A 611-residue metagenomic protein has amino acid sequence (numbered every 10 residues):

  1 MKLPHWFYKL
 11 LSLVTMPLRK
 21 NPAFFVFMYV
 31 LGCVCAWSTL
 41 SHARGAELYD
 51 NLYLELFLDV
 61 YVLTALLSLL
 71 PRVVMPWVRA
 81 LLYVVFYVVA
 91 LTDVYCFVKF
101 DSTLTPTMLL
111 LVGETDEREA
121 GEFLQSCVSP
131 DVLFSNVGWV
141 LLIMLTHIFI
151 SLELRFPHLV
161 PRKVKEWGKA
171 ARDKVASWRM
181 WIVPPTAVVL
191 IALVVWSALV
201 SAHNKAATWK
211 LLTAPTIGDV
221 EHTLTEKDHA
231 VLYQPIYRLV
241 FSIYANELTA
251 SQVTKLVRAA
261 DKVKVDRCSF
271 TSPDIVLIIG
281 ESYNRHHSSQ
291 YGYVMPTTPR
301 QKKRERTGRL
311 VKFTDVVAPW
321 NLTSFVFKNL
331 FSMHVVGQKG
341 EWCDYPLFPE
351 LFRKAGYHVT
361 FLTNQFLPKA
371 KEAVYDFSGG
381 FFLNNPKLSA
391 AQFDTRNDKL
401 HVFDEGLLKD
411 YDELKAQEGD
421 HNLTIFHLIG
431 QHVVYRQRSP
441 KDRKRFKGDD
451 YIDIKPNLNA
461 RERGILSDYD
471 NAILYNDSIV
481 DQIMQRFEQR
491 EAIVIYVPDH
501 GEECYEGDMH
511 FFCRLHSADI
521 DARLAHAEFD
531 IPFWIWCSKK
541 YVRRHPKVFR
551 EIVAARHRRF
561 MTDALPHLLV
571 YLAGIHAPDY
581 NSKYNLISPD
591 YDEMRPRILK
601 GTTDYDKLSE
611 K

Functional and structural regions predicted by a protein language model:
M1-H222: Transmembrane and membrane-interface helices of multi-pass, inner-membrane envelope-modifying transferases
T64, K409-D412, D450-Y496, A518-I520 (+2 more regions): A long, amphipathic alpha-helix that forms part of the scaffold/cap immediately adjacent to metal-dependent active
L190-P456, D530, M561-D592: Active-site-proximal alpha/beta segments of enzymes that process anionic O-linked groups
I279-Y283, Y496-G501: DG-centered beta-turn motif at the end of beta-strands
G292-P296, V497-H545, S582, I587 (+1 more regions): Histidine-centered active-site microenvironments of extracellular/periplasmic hydrolases and transferases
N329, A390-F393, I454-I465, R544-E551: Short glycine/proline-rich turn/loop motifs
G340-P346, R463-Y475, A518-I531, V542-L569 (+1 more regions): A short beta-strand-to-alpha-helix junction
F361-T363, L423-G430, D470, I493-P498 (+1 more regions): Short beta-strand segments
